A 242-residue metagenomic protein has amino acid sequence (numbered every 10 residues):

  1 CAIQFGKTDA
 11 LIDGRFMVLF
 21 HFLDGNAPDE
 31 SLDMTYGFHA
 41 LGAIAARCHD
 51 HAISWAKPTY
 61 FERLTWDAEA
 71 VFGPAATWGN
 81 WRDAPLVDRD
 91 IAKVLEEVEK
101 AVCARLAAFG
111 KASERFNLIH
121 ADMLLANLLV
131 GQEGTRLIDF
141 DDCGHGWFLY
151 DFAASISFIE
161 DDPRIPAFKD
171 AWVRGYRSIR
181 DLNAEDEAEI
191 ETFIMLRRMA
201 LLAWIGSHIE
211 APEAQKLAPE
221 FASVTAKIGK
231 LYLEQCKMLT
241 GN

Functional and structural regions predicted by a protein language model:
Q4-F38: Conserved structural core of kinase catalytic domains
M17-S31, A76-L86, L196-Q215: A glycine-centered beta->alpha junction motif in the catalytic cores of kinase/phosphotransferase enzymes
E30-K93, E114-F116: A cross-family kinase active-site recognition segment
W66-F72, T192-A203: Hydrophobic alpha-helical segments that form the core of small-molecule binding pockets and/or dimer interfaces
N80, L201-N242: ATP/Mg2+ or Mg2+-diphosphate-binding catalytic cores that bind nucleotide phosphates or diphosphates via glycine-rich
K100-L149: Active-site acidic catalytic loop and adjacent metal/ATP-binding pocket of ATP-dependent phosphoryl transfer enzymes
L149-D181, M195-E213: Active-site activation/catalytic loop segments of kinase-like enzymes and analogous catalytic loops in related
L182-I194: All-alpha amphipathic helical-bundle segments outside canonical DNA-binding/catalytic cores that form hydrophobic
